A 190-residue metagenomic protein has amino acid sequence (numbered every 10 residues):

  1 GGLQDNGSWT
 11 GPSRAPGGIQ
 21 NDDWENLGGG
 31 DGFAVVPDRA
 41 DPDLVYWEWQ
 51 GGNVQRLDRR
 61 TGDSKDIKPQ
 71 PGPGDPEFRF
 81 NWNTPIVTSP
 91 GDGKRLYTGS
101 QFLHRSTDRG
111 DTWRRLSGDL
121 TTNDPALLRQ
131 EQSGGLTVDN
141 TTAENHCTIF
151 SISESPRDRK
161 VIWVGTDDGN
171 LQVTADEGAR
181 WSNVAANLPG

Functional and structural regions predicted by a protein language model:
G1-G190: Beta-propeller blade termini and top-face loops
